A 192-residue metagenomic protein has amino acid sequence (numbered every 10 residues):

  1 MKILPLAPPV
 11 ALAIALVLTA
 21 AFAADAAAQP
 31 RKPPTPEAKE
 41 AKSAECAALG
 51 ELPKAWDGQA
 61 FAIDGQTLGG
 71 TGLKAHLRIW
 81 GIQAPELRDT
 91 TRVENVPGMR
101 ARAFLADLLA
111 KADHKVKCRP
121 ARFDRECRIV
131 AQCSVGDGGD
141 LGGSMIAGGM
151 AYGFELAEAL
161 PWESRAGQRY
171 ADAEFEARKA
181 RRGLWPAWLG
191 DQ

Functional and structural regions predicted by a protein language model:
K2-I3, A23-Q192: Small beta-barrel nucleic-acid-binding modules, primarily SNase/OB-fold domains and secondarily Tudor-like barrels
P5-A7: Generic early N-terminus positional signal peaking at residue ~5-7
P9-A21: Bacterial N-terminal signal peptides
